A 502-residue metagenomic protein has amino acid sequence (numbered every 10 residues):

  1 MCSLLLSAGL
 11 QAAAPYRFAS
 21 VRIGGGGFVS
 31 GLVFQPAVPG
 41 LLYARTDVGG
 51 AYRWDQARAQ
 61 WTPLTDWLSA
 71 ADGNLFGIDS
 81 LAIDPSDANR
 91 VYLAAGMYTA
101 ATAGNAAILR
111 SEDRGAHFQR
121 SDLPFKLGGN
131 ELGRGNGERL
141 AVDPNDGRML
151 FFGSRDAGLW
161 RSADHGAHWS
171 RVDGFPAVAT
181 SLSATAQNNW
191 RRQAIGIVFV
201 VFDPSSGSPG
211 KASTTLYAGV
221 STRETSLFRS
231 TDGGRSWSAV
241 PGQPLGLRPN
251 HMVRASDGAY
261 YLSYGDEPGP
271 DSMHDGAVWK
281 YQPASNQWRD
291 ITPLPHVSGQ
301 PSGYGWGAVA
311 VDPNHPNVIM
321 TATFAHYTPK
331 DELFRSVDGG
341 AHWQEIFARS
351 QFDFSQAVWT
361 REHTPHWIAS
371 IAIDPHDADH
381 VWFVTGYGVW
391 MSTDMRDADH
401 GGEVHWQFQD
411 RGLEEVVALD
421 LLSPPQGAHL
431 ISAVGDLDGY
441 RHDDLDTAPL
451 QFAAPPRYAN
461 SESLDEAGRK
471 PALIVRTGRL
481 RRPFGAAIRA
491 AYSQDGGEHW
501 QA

Functional and structural regions predicted by a protein language model:
M1-S7: Bacterial N-terminal signal peptides
A12-A502: Extracellular glycan-interacting surfaces
